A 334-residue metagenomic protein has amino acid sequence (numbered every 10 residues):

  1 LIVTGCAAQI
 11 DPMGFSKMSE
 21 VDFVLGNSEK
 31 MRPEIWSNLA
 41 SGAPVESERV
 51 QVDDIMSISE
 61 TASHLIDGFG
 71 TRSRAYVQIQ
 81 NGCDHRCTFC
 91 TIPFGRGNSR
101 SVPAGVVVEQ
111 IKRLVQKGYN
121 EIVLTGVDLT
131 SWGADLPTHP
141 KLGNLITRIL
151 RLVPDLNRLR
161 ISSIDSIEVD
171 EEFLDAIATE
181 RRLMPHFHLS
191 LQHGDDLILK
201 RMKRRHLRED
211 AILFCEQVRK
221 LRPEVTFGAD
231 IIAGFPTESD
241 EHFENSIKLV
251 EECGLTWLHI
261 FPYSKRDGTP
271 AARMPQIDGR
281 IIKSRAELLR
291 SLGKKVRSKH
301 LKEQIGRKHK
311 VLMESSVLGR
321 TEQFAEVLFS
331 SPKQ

Functional and structural regions predicted by a protein language model:
L1-W132, T147, E172, F187 (+5 more regions): Proteins enriched for Cys/Gly/acidic motifs involved in redox and nucleic-acid/cofactor modification
C6, P33, L124, I161 (+5 more regions): Residue-level signal for inorganic ion chemistry
I10, Q116-D240: Conserved SAM/AdoMet-binding glycine-rich loop
M31, H85, T130, D196-L197 (+2 more regions): Glycine-centered loop/turn positions within well-structured domains that cap or flank conserved ligand/cofactor-binding
T71-S73, L183-P185, W257, R307 (+1 more regions): A generic structural signal for well-ordered coil/turn residues at beta-strand boundaries that shape enzyme active-site
E238, C253-L255: Contiguous mid-protein beta-loop-alpha structural module that forms a pocket-lining wall or clamp of enzyme active
R273-Q334: Terminal RNA-binding accessory module
